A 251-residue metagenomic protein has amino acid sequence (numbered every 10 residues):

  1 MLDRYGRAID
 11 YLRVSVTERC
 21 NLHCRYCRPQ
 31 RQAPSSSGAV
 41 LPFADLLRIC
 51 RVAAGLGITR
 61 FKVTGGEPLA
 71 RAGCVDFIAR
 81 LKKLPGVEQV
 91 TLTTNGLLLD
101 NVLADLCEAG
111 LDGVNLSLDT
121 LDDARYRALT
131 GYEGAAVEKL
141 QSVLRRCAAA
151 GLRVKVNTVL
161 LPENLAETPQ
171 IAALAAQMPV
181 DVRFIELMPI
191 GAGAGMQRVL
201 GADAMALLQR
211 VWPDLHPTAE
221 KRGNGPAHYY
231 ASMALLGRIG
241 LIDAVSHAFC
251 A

Functional and structural regions predicted by a protein language model:
R4-F43, L56: Canonical Radical SAM [4Fe-4S] cluster-binding loop centered on the CxxxCxxC motif and its immediate flanking residues
V16, S35, E67-R71, P162-N164 (+1 more regions): Short, small-residue-enriched loops and turns at beta-alpha junctions that line or gate enzyme active sites
T17, P29-Q30, S117-L121, I185-L187 (+1 more regions): Generic beta-structure capping elements
T17-R19, A109, M233: A short, compositionally biased micro-patch
L22, D123-A124, A248: Glycine-centered loop/turn positions within well-structured domains that cap or flank conserved ligand/cofactor-binding
Q32-S36, D122-T130, I190-G195: A short acidic, helix-capping loop that chelates divalent metal ions and anchors anionic groups
V40-V63, A70-A173, M178-P179, R183-I185: Radical SAM/AdoMet-radical enzyme domain recognition
P189-A251: Accessory C-terminal segments flanking Radical SAM cores
